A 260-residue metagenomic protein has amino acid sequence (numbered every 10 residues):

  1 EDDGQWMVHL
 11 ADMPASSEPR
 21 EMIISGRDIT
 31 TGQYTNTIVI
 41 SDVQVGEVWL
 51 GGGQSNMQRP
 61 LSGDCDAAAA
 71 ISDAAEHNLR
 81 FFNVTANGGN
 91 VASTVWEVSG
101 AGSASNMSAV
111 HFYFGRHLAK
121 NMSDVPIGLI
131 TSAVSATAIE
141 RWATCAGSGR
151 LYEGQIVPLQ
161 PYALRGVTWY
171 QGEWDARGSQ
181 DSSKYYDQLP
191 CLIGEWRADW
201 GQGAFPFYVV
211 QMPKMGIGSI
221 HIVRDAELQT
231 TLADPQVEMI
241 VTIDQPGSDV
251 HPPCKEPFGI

Functional and structural regions predicted by a protein language model:
E1-I260: Cell-envelope and extracellular/periplasmic
